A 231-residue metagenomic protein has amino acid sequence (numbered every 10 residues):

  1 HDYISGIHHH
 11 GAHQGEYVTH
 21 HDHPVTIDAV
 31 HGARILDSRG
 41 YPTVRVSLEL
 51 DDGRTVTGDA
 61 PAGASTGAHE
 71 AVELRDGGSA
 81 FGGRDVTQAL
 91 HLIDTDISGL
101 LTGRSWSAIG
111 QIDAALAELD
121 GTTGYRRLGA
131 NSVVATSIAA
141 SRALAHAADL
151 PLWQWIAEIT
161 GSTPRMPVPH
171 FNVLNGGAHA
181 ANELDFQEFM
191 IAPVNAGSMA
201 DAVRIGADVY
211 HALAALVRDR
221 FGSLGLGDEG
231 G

Functional and structural regions predicted by a protein language model:
T19-T43: Short, Gly/Pro- and small/polar-rich lid/capping loops
L36-V46, G124-A145, V168-L184, D228-G231: Conserved phosphate/anionic-ligand binding catalytic regions in large, soluble enzymes, centered on
P42-V44, L48-L74, Q88-H91, G222: N-terminal glycine-rich anion-binding loops that anchor highly charged ligand groups
A64-L150, I159, V203: Metal- or metallocofactor-binding catalytic centers and their adjacent structured scaffolds across diverse enzyme
W106-I112, A130, L152-W155, A214-G231: Flexible, glycine/charged-enriched surface loops at secondary-structure junctions
L150-H170: Glycine/threonine-rich beta-strand-loop-alpha-helix active-site module that forms ligand/phosphate-binding
P164-G225: Mobile "lid/hinge" segments at catalytic clefts and subdomain interfaces of large enzymes
